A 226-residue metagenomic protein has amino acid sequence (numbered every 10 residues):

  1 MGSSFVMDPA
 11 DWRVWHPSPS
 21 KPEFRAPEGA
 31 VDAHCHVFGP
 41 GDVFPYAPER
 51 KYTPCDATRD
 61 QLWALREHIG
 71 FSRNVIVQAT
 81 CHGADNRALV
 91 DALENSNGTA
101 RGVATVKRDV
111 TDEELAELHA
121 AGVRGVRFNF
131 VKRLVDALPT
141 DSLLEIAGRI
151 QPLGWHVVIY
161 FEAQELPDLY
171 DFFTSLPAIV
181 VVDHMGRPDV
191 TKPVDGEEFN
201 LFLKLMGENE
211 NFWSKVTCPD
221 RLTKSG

Functional and structural regions predicted by a protein language model:
G2-L153, Q164: Mid-domain alpha/beta scaffold segments of enzyme catalytic cores
V6-D11, P139-G226: Catalytic pocket-lining loop regions of alpha/beta-barrel enzymes, especially the amidohydrolase/enolase/GH5 lineages
